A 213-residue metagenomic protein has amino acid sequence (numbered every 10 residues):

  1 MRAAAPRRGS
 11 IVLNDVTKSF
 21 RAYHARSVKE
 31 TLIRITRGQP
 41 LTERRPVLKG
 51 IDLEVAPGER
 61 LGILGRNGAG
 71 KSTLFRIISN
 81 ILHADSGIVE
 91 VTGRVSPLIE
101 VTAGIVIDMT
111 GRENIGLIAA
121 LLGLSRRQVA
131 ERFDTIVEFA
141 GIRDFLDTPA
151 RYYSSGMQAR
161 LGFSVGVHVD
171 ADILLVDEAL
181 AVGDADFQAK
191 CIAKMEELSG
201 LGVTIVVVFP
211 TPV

Functional and structural regions predicted by a protein language model:
M1-K49: Pre-NBD coupling/linker segments of ABC/ABC-like ATPases
E30-R37, G116, Q128-F145, S164: Conserved ABC ATPase "signature" region
L64-R66: The feature captures the beta-strand-to-loop junction immediately N-terminal to the Walker
S79: Helix-to-loop junction immediately C-terminal to a conserved catalytic motif
Q188-L201: Helical segment within the ABC ATPase nucleotide-binding domain
F209-P210: H-loop/switch region of ABC-family ATPase nucleotide-binding domains
